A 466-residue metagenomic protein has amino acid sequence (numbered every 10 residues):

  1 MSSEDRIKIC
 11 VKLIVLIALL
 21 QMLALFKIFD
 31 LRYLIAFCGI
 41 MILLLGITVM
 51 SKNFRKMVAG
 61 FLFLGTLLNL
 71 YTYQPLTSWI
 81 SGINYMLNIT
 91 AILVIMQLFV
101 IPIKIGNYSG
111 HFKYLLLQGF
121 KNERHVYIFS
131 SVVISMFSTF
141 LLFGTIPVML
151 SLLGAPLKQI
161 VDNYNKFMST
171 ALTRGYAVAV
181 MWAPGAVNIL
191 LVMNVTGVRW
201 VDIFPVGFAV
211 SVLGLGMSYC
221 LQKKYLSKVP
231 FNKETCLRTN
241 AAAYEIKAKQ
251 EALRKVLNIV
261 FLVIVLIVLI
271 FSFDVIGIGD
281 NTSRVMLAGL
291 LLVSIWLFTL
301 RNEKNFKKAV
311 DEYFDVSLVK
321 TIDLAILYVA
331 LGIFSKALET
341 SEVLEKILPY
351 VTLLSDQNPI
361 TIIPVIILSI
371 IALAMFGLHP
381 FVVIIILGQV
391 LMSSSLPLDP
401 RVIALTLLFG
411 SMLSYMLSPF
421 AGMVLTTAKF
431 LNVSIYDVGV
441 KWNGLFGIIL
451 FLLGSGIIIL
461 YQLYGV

Functional and structural regions predicted by a protein language model:
M1-L87, K223-K336, L463-V466: Hydrophobic transmembrane alpha-helices of multi-pass small-molecule transporters
M1-S3, V15-K27, K166-A171, N240-L253 (+3 more regions): Short juxtamembrane and helix-loop transition motifs at transmembrane-helix boundaries in membrane proteins
E4-V11, I28-I42, N69-G82, G119-Y127 (+10 more regions): Hydrophobic alpha-helical transmembrane segments
I17-L25, P156, V161, F167 (+6 more regions): C-terminal transmembrane helix pair
L23-G39, M86-A91, A209-L213, M286-L290 (+3 more regions): Structural signature of hydrophobic alpha-helical transmembrane segments
Q74-A155, V310-D311, D315-S394: Membrane-embedded alpha-helical segments and adjacent helix-loop junctions characteristic of multi-pass solute
S130, I134, S138-Q159, N163-T196 (+1 more regions): Transmembrane-helix bundle segments that line or gate the permeation/cavity pathway in multi-pass membrane proteins
A186-A209, Y225-L253, I259-F271, V424-V466: Transmembrane alpha-helical segments and their short flanking loops that form helix-hairpins/helix-helix interfaces
